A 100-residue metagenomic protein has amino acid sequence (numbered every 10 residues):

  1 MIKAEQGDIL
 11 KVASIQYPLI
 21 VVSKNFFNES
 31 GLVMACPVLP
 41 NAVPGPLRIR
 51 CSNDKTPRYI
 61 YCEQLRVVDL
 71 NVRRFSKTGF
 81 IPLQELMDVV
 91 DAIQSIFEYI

Functional and structural regions predicted by a protein language model:
M1-I100: Conserved functional hotspots at enzyme active or ligand-binding sites that engage polyanionic ligands
